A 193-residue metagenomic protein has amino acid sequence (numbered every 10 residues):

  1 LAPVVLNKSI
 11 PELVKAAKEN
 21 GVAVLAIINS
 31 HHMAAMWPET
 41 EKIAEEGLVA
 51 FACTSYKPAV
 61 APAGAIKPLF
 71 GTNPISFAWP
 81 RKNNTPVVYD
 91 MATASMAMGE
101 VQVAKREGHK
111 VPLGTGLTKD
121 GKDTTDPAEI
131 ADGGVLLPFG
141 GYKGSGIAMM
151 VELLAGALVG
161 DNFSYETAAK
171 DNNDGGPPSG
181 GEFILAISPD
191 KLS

Functional and structural regions predicted by a protein language model:
L1-V87: A glycine-rich, acidic short-motif signal
P3, P11, P38-E39, V135 (+2 more regions): Metal- and O2-centered redox machinery and metal/ROS homeostasis
A16, E46, K82-N83, S95 (+2 more regions): Change "in soluble alpha/beta enzymes" to "in soluble alpha/beta proteins
A23-I28, P138, I184-P189: Short glycine-rich or small-residue beta-strand-to-loop segments that form or flank ligand, phosphate, metal/Fe-S
V60-A128: Phosphate/diphosphate-binding glycine-rich loops and adjacent basic-rich segments that engage nucleotide
R106-Y165, K170: Secondary-shell segments that build the walls of catalytic and ion/ligand-binding clefts
Y165-S193: Catalytic-core signal marking the mid-to-C-terminal active-site face
